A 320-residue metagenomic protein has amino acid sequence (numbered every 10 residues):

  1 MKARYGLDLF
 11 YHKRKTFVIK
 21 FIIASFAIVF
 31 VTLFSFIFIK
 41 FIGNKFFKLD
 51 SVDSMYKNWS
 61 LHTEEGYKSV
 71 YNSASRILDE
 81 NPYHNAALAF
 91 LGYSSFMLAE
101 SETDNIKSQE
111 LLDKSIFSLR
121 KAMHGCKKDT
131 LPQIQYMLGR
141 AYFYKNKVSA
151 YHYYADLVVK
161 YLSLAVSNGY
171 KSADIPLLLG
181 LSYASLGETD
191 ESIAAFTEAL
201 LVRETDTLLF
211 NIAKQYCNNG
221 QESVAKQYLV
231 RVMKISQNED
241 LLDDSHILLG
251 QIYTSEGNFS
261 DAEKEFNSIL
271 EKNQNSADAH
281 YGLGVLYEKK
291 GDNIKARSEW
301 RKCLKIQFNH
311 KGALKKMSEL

Functional and structural regions predicted by a protein language model:
K2-F117, A122-Q133: N-terminal leader/linker segments that initiate helical-solenoid repeat arrays
S51, N85-A86, D129-P132, A173-D174 (+4 more regions): Helix-start (N-cap) detector for alpha-helical repeat units in TPR-like alpha-solenoids, especially tetratricopeptide
I77, K121-A122, L164-A165, E198-A199 (+3 more regions): Canonical positions in the second alpha-helix
E80, G125-D129, N168, L201-V202 (+3 more regions): Structural marker of alpha-solenoid helical repeat scaffolds
F90, M137, L178, N211-I212 (+3 more regions): Canonical tetratricopeptide repeat
M97, Y144-K147, S185, N218-N219 (+4 more regions): Register position in tetratricopeptide repeats
